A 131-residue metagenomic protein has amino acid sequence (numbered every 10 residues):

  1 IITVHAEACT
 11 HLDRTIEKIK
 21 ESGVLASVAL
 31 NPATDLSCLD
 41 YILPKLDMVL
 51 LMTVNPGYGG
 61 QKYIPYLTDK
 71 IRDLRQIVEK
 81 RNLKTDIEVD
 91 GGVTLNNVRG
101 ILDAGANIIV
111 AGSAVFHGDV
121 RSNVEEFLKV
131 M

Functional and structural regions predicted by a protein language model:
I1-V28: Glycine/small-residue-rich loop that forms an oxyanion/phosphate-binding "nest" at active or ligand-binding sites
I2-V4, A26-L30, V49-L51, T85-G91 (+1 more regions): Hydrophobic faces of well-ordered beta-strands that scaffold small-molecule active sites in alpha/beta enzyme cores
V4-T10, L50-Q61, A104-V124: Glycine-rich phosphate-binding active-site loops on the catalytic face of alpha/beta enzymes
E7-C9, A29-A33, V54, D90-N96 (+1 more regions): Active-site beta-loop-alpha junctions enriched in small/polar residues
I16-G23, K70-R81, E125-M131: Surface-exposed amphipathic alpha-helices with a cationic face
P32, I42-R72, Q76, K80-D86 (+1 more regions): Glycine/Thr-rich beta-alpha phosphate-binding loop at enzyme active sites
T34-L46, G91-I109: Catalytic cores of alpha/beta
V49, L74, D90, I101 (+2 more regions): Conserved, mostly hydrophobic/aromatic
